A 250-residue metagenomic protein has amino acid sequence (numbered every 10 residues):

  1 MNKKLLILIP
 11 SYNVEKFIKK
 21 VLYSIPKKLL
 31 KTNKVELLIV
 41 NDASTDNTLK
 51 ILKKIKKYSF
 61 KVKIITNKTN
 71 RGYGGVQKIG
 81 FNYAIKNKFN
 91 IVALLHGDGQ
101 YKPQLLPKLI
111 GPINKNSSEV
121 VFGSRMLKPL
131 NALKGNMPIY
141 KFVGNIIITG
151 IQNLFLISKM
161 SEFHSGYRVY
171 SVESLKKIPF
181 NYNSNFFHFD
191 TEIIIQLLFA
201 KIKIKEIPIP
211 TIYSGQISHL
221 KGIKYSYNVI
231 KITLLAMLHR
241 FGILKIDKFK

Functional and structural regions predicted by a protein language model:
M1-K4, K16, F155-S158, N181-K250: Hydrophobic helical membrane-anchoring modules
V14-K28: Short, well-formed alpha-helical segments that are part of the catalytic scaffolds of diverse glycosyltransferases
K16-K19, D46-I55: Acidic helix N-cap motif at the loop->helix transition within catalytic regions of sugar-transfer enzymes
K34-A43, I65-T66: Short beta-strand/loop segment that forms part of the nucleotide-sugar
N41-L49, T69, G99: A conserved acidic beta->alpha catalytic loop
N67-K86, I91, P103-F187, S214-I230: Acceptor/aglycone-binding surface of glycosyltransferases and processive sugar-polymer synthases
G80, D98, S171, L197 (+1 more regions): Residue-level signature of catalytic and energy-coupling elements of molecular machines, predominantly ATP/GTP-dependent
